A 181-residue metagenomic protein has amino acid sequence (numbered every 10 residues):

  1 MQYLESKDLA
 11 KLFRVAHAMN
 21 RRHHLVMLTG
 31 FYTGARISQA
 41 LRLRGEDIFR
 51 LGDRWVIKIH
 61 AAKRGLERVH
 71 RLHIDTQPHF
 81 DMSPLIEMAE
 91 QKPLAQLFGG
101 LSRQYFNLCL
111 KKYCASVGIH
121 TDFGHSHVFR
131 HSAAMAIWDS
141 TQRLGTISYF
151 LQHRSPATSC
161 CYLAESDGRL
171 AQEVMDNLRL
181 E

Functional and structural regions predicted by a protein language model:
M1-Y3, N177-E181: C-terminal secondary-structure termini that scaffold catalytic or DNA-interacting sites
S6-T33, I37: Basic, Lys/Arg- and aromatic-enriched nucleic-acid-binding interface segment
L9, D75-T121: Active-site/catalytic core of tyrosine-dependent DNA strand-transfer enzymes
L9, H23-H24, N107, R130-H131 (+1 more regions): Short, leucine-enriched amphipathic alpha-helices that occur as contiguous helical runs
L28, Y32, R130-H153, C161: C-terminal catalytic core of tyrosine-transesterase DNA break-rejoin enzymes
R42-F80: Conserved tyrosine-mediated DNA breakage-rejoining catalytic core shared by Y-recombinases
A61-R64, L151-D176: Catalytic-site neighborhood detector that most strongly recognizes the C-terminal catalytic loop/helix of tyrosine
